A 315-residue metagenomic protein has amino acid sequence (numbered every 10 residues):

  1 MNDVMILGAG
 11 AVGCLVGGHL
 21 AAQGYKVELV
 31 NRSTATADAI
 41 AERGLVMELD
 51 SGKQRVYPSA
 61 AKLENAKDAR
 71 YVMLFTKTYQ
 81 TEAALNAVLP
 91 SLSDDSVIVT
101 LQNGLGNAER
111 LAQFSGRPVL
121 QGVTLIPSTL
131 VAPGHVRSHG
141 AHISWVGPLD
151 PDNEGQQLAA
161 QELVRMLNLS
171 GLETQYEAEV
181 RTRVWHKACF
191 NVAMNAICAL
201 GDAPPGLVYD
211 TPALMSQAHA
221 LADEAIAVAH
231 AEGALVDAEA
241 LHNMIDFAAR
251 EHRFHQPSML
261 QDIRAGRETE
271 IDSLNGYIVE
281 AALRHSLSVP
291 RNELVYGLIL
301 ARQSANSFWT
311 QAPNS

Functional and structural regions predicted by a protein language model:
M1-G52: NAD(P)+-binding Rossmann beta1-loop-alpha1 motif at the extreme N-terminus of oxidoreductases
N2, R70, H142: Nucleotide donor/acceptor-binding cores
G18, A22, N86-P90, Q113 (+2 more regions): Short, well-ordered alpha-helices that flank and scaffold nucleotide-derived cofactor binding pockets
N31, S51, L63-E64, Q102 (+4 more regions): Residues at the C-termini of beta-strands that transition into short coil/loop
L45-A60, N191: N-terminal glycine-rich dinucleotide-binding loop that anchors FAD/FMN and/or NAD(P) in oxidoreductases
Q54-H135: Rossmann-like NAD(P)(H) cofactor-binding subdomain of soluble oxidoreductases
P90-S91, R110-P118, G122, P133-K187 (+2 more regions): Internal alpha-helical scaffold of NAD(P)-dependent oxidoreductase catalytic cores
H219-S315: NAD(P)-dependent Rossmann-like dehydrogenase/reductase catalytic/cofactor-binding core
